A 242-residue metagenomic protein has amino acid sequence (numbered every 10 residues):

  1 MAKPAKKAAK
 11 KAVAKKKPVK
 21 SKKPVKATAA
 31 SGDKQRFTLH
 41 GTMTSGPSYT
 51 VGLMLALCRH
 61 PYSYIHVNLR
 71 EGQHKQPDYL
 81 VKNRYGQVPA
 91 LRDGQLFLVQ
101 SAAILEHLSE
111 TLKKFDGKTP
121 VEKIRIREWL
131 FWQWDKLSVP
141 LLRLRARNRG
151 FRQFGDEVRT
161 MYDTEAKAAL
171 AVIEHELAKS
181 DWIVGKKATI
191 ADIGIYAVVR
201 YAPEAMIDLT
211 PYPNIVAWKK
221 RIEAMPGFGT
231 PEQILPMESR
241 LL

Functional and structural regions predicted by a protein language model:
K3-P4, K17-T164, E174: GST-like domain detector, emphasizing the conserved glutathione-binding G-site in the N-terminal thioredoxin-like
V99, V121, L130-G227, P231-I234: GST-like fold's C-terminal all-alpha helical module
L235-L242: Acidic/histidine-enriched, glycine/proline-rich intrinsically disordered or flexible terminal extensions
